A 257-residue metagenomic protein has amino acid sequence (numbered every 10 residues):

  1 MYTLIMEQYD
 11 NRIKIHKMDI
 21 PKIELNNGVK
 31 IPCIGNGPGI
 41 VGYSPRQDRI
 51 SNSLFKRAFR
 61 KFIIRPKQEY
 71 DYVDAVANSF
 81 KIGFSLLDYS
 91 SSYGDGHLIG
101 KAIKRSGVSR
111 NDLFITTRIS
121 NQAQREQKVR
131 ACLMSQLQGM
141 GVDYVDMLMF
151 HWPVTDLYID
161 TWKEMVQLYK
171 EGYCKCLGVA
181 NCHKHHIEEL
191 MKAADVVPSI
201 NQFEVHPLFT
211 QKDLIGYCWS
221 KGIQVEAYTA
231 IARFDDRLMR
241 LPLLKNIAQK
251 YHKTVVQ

Functional and structural regions predicted by a protein language model:
Y2-L113: N-terminal binding-site loop/beta-alpha segment at the start of enzyme catalytic domains that lines or forms
K22, W152-Q257: Beta/alpha (TIM)-barrel catalytic core signal, keyed to glycine-rich beta->alpha loops juxtaposed to Asp/Glu that bind
N26, G100-R110, M134-G141, M191-A194 (+1 more regions): Acidic (Asp/Glu)-rich catalytic clusters
N36, L87, I99, I115 (+5 more regions): Conserved, mostly hydrophobic/aromatic
S44, D88-L98, Q122-Q127, T155-L157 (+2 more regions): Acidic-and-aromatic substrate-binding clefts and catalytic sites of carbohydrate-active enzymes
I64-S79, R125-M140, T210: Short, acidic/polar
R110-A123, Y144-P153, N181: A short, structured active-site edge motif that brings together acidic residues
V129-F150, Q167-E171: CE4/NodB-like, metal-dependent polysaccharide N-deacetylase domain that modifies extracellular/periplasmic N-acetylated
